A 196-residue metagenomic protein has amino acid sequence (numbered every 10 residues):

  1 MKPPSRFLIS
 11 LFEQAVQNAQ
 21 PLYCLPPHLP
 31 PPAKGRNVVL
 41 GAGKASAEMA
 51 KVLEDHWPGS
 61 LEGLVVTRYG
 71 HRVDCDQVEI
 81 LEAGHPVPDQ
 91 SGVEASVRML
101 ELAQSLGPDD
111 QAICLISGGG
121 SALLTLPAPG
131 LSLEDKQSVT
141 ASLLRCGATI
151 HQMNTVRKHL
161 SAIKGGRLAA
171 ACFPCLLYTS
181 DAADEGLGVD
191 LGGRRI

Functional and structural regions predicted by a protein language model:
M1-R36, L40-G41, E48: N-terminal amphipathic/basic leader segments beginning at the initiator methionine
P30-K34, H56-P58, H71-D74, Q104-D109 (+3 more regions): Solvent-exposed alpha-helices and their adjacent loops that cap or buttress functional pockets in soluble metabolic
L40-A42, V65, E82, A112-I116 (+1 more regions): General beta-strand structural signal in soluble alpha/beta enzymes
M49-H71: Active-site cofactor/substrate anionic-group-binding motifs, chiefly glycine- and Lys/Arg-rich phosphate-binding loops
R68-P108, V156-R157: Glycine-rich oxoanion-binding loops at beta->alpha junctions
P129-N154: Short, acidic/small-residue loops that bind anionic groups at enzyme active sites
Y178-A183: Conserved small/polar residues in nucleotide/adenosyl-binding loops
